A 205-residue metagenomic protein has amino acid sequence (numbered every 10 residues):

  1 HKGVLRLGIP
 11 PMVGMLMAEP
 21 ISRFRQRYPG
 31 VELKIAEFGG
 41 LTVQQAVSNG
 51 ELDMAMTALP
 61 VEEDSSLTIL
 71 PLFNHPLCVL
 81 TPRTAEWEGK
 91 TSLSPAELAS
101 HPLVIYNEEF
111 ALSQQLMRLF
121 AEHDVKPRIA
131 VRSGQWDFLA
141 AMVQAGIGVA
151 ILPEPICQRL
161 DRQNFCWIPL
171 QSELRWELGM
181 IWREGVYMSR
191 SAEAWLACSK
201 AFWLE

Functional and structural regions predicted by a protein language model:
H1-R6, R25-Q26, D64-L70, G89-S92: Short helix-loop hinge/linker segments at domain boundaries
K2-Y28, E32-A36, L41-Q45, Y187: N-terminal winged-helix
R6-G8, L77, L93-S113, W203: Short loop->beta-strand "edge-of-pocket" segments that line small-molecule binding or catalytic clefts across diverse
L16, C166-E205: A late-sequence structural motif
E19-R23, G40-L77, T81, Q144-I147 (+1 more regions): Short beta-strand-centered segments that line the small-molecule binding cleft or hinge of alpha/beta clamshell
E32-F38, A58, I105-Y106, K126-Q135: Short beta-strand-to-loop elements that line the ligand-binding cleft of bilobed periplasmic-binding protein-like
D64-H75, K90, E97, D137-G185: Beta-alpha-beta core module
W87-E88, P102-H123, M188-A192, L196 (+1 more regions): Secondary-structure junction motif
